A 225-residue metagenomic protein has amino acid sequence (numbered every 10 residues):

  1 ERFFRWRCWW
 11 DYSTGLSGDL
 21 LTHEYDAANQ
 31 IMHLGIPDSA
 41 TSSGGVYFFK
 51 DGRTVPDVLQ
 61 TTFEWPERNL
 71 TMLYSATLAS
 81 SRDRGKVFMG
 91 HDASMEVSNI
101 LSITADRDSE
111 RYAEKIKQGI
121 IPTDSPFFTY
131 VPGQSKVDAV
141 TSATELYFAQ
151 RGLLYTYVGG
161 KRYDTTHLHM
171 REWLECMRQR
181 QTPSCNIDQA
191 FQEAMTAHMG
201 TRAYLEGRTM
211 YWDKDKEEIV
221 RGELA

Functional and structural regions predicted by a protein language model:
E1-D188, Q192-E206, M210-A225: Contiguous beta-strand/loop segments that form the cofactor/metal-binding neighborhood of enzyme cores
